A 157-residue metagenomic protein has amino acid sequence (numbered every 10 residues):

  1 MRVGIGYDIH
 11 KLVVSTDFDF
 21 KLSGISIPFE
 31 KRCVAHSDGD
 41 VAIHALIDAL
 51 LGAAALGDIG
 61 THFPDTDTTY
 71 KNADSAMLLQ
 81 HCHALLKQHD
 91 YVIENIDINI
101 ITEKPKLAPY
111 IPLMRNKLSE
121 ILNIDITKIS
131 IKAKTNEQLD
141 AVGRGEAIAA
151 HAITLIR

Functional and structural regions predicted by a protein language model:
M1-P112: RNase III-family endoribonuclease catalytic core
I9, L22, A42, A133-T135 (+2 more regions): N-terminal, polar/charged subdomain of small-to-medium soluble alpha/beta proteins
E30, A45-I47, L122-I126, T154-R157: Glycine-rich loops and low-complexity Gly/Arg-rich segments that provide flexible linkers or classic glycine-based
L85, K117, I121, L155: Mid-sequence acidic-hydrophobic segments that form the walls of catalytic/ligand-binding cavities or oligomerization
D97-T102, Y110-V142: Short, conserved loop-to-beta-strand elements that form functional interface hotspots
V142-R157: C-terminal edge-of-domain segments
